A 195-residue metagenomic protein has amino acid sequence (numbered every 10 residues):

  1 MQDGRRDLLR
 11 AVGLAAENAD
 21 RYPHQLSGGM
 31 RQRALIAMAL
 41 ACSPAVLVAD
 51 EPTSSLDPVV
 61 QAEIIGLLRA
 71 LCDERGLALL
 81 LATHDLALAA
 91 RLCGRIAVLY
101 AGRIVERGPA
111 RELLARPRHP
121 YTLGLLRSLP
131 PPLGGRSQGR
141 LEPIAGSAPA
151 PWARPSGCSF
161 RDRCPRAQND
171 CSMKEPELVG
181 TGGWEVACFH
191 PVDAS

Functional and structural regions predicted by a protein language model:
Q2-E17, L126-R127: Conserved ABC ATPase "signature" region
D3, D20-Y22, G139: Interfacial catalytic loop of ABC nucleotide-binding domains
D7, E17, E51, C72 (+1 more regions): ABC ATPase A-loop
Y22-L26, M30: Conserved ABC ATPase signature
A41-A45: A short, proline-enriched helix->beta-strand linker immediately N-terminal to the Walker B motif in ABC-type P-loop
V48, P52, L56-G139: P-loop NTP-binding/switch modules centered on Walker-like glycine-rich loops
P109-S195: Charged, flexible cofactor/metal-binding loops and thiol motifs
